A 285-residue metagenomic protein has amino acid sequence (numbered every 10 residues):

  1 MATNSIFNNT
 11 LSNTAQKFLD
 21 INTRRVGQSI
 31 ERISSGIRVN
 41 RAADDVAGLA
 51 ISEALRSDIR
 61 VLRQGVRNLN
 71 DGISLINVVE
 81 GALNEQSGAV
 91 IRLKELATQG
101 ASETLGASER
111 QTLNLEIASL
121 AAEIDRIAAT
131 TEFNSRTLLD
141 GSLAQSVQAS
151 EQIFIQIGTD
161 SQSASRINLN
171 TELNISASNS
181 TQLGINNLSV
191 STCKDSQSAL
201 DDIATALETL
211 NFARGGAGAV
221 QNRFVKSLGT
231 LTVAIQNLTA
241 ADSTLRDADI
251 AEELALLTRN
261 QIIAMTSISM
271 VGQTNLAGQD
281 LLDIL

Functional and structural regions predicted by a protein language model:
M1-T14, D20, R41, E53 (+4 more regions): Amphipathic alpha-helical coiled-coil/heptad-repeat segments
I6-N8, N13-A15, R25-S35: N-terminal, post-signal peptide beta-strand-biased segments of exported outer-membrane/organellar beta-barrel and other
N22-S34, E85-E95, T230-A240, T244: Extended, amphipathic, non-transmembrane alpha-helical segments
Q28-R38, I127, Q236, D242-R246 (+1 more regions): Amphipathic helical oligomerization segments
R56-R60, Q64: Juxtamembrane transmembrane-helix termini in multi-pass membrane transport proteins
A213, A217-V220, F224, A234 (+1 more regions): Amphipathic, heptad-repeat alpha-helical segments used for oligomerization and assembly
